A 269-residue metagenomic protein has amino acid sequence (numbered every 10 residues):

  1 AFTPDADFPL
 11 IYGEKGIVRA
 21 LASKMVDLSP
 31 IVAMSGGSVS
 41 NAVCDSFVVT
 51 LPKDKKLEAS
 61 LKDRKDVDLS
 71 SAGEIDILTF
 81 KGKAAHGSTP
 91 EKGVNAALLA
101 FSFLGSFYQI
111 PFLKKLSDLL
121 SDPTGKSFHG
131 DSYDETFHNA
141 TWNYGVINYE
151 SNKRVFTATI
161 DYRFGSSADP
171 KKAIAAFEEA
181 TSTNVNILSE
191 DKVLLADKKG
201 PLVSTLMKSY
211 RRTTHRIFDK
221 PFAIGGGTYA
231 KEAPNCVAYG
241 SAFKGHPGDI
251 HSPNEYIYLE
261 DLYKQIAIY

Functional and structural regions predicted by a protein language model:
A1-F2, Y229: Generic low-polarity alpha-helical segments
F2-S167: Midchain, well-structured core segments that form catalytic/ion-binding scaffolds
S29, L51, V67, T183 (+2 more regions): A structural micro-motif
E58-K65, I174-S182, M207, R211: Class I S-adenosyl-L-methionine
D66-I75, T181-D191: Conserved short beta-strand edge segments in small beta-sheet-based binding/regulatory domains
S88-S151, T159, R163-S167, K171-K172 (+1 more regions): An extended, acidic, His-containing surface patch that forms the Zn2+-binding/catalytic region of metallohydrolases
